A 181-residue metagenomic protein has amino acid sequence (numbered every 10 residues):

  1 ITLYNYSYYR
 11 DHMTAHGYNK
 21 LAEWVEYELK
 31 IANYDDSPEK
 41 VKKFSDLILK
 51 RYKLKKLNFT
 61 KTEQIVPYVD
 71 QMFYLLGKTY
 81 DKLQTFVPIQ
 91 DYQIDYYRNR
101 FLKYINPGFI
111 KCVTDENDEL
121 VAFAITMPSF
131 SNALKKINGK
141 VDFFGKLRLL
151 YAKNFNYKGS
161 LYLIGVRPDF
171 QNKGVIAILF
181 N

Functional and structural regions predicted by a protein language model:
I1-N58: Acyl-donor-binding surface of acyltransferase catalytic domains
T2-L3, T62, V87, K173: Hydrophobic alpha-helical scaffolding
Y9, T14, L75, Y97-R100 (+1 more regions): Short, hydrophobic/aromatic alpha-helical segments in well-folded domains
K30-D35, E116-D118, D169: Short loop segments at secondary-structure junctions
P38, V69-D70, A177: Conserved strand-to-helix beginnings and helix N-cap segments that scaffold or border functional pockets
L57-V166: A conserved beta-strand-loop-helix scaffold within acyl/acetyltransferase catalytic domains
K158, L163-V166, Q171-N181: Conserved acetyl-CoA-binding loop-helix of GNAT-fold acetyltransferases
